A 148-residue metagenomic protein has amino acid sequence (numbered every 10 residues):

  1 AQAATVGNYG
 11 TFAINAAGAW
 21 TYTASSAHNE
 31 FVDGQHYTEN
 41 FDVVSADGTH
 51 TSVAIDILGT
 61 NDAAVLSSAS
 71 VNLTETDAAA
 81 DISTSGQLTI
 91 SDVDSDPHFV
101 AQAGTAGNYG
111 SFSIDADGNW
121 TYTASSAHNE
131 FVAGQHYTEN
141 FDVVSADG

Functional and structural regions predicted by a protein language model:
A1-T5, A63-G107: Extracellular ectodomain surface segments
A4-L58, D77-A79, A106-G148: Acidic, turn/loop-rich segments in luminal/extracellular domains of secretory-pathway and cell-surface proteins
